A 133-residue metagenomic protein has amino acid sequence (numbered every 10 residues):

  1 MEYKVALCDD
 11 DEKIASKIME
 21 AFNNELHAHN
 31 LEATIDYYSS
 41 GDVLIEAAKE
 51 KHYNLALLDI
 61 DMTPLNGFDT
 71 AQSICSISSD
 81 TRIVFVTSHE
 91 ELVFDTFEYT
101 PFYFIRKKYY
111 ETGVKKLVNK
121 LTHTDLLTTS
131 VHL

Functional and structural regions predicted by a protein language model:
E2-F22, A56: Conserved acidic segment of CheY-like receiver
M19, Y37-L55: Acidic, metal-coordinating helix/loop segments flanking the phosphotransfer/catalytic sites of two-component signaling
S40, N66-D69: Acidic catalytic/metal-coordinating carboxylates
K49-Y53, S73-D80, Y99: Conserved phosphotransfer cores of two-component systems
D59: Active-site residues of response regulator receiver
T63: The feature encodes the CheY-like receiver
Y109-K120: C-terminal output helix
